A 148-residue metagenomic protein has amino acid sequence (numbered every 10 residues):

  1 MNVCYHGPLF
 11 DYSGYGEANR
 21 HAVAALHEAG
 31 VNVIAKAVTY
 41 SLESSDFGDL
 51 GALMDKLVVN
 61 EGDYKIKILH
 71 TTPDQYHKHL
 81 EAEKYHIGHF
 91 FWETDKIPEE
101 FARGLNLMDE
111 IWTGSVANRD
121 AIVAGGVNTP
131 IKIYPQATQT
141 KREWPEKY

Functional and structural regions predicted by a protein language model:
M1-I66: N-terminal pre-catalytic "stem/leader" segment of glycosyltransferase-like enzymes
C4, L42-V123: Extended catalytic core of nucleotide-activated donor transferases of GT-like folds
P8-L9, F91-W92, Q136: Conserved donor-binding loops in enzymes that form glycosidic bonds
V31, G126-N128: Short phosphate-binding/catalytic loops that engage adenosine nucleotides
K36, H89, Y134: Hydrophobic residues at beta-strand termini and immediately following loops that shape nucleotide-binding pockets
E99-E100, A137-Y148: Acidic anion/phosphate-binding donor-loop and adjacent secondary structure in glycosyltransferase catalytic cores
T129-Q136: Short hydrophobic/aromatic-enriched beta-strand-loop microsegments
